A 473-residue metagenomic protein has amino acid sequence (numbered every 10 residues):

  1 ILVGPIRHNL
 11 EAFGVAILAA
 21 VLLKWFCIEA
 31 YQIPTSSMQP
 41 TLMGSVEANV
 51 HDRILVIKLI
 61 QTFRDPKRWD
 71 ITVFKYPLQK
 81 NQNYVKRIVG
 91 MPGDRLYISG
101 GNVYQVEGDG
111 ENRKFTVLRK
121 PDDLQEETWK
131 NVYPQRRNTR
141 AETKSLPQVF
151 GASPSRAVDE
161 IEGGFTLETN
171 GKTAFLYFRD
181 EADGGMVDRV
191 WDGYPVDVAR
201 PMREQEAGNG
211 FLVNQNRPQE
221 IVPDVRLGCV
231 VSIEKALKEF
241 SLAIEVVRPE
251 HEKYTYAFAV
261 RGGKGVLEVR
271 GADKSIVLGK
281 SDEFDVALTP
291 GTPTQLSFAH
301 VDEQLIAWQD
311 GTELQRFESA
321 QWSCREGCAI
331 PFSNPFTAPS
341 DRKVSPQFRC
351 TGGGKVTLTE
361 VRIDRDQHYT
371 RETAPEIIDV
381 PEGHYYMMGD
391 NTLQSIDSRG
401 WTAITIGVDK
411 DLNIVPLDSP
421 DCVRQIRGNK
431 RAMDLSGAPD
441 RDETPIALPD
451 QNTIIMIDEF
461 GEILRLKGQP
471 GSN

Functional and structural regions predicted by a protein language model:
I1-N473: Extended hydrophobic leader/signal-anchor segments used for secretion and membrane insertion
